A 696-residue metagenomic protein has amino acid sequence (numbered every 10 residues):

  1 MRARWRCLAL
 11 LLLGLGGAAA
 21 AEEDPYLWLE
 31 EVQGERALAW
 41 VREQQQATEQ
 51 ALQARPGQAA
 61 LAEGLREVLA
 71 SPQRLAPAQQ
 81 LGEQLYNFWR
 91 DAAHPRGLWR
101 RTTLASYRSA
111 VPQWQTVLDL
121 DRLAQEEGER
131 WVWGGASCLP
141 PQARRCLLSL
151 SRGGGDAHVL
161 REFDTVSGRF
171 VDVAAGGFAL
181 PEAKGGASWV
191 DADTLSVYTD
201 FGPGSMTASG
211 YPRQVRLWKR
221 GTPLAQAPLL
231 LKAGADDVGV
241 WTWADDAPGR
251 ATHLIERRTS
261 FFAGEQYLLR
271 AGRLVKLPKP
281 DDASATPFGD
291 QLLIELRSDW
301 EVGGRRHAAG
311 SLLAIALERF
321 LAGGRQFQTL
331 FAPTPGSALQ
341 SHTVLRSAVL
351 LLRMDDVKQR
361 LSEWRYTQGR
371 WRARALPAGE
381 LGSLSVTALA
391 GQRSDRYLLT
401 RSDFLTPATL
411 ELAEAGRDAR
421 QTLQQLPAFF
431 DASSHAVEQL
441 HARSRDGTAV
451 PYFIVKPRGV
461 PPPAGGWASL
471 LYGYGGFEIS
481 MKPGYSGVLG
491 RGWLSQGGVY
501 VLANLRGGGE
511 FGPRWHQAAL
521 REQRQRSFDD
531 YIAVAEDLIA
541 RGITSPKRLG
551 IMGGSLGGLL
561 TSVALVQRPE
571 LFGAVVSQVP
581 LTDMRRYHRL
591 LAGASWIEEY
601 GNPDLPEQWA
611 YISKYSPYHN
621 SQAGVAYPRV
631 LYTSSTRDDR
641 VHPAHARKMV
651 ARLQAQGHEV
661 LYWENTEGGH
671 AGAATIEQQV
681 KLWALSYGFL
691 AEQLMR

Functional and structural regions predicted by a protein language model:
A39-C138, S149, V238-R258, F262-L296 (+10 more regions): Non-catalytic accessory segments flanking enzyme active sites
R100-T103, R161-V166, P212-G221, Y267-A271 (+2 more regions): Beta-propeller blade signature
Q113-W114, L118-G135, C146-L150, G155-T194 (+1 more regions): Asp-box/WD-like beta-propeller blade repeats and closely related beta-sheet repeat scaffolds
W114, T165-L180, T222-G234, L269-L277 (+2 more regions): Blade-edge beta-strand/turn elements of extracellular beta-propeller and related beta-sheet repeat scaffolds
D121-Q142, L150-A157, R169, A174-G176 (+4 more regions): Cap/lid segment of the alpha/beta-hydrolase catalytic domain
S151-R152, T199-R213, L296-H307, I479: Short, conserved, GDST-rich strand-edge loop motifs in beta-rich repeat architectures
P212-R258: Polar, glycine-rich mid-to-C-terminal structural blocks that act as macromolecule-binding/assembly scaffolds
L489, L502-R696: Active-site-proximal cap/loop segments of hydrolase catalytic domains
